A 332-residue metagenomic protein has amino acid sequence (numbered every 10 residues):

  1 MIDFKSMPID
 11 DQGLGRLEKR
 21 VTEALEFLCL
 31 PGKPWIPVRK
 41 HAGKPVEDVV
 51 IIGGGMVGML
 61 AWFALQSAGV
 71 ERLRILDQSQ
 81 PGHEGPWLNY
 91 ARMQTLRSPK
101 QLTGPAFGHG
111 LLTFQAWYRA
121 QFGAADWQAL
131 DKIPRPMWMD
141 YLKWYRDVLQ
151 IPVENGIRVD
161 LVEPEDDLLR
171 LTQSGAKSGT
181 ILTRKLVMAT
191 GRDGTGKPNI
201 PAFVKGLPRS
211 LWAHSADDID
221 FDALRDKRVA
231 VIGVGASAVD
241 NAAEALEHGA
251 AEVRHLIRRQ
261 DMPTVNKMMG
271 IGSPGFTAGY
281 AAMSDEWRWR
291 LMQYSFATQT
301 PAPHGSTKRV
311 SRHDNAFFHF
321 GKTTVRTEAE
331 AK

Functional and structural regions predicted by a protein language model:
I2-S79, E84, W127-A236, D240-H248 (+1 more regions): Flavin (primarily FAD) cofactor-binding/catalytic cores of flavoenzymes
E84-P99, I271-G275: Glycine-rich phosphate-binding loop and adjoining beta1-alpha1-beta2 segment of Rossmann-like nucleotide-binding folds
T103-P105, E330-A331: FAD-binding beta-loop-beta segment adjacent to the flavin cofactor pocket
G104-M139: A conserved beta-strand/loop capping segment in the N-terminal third of enzymes that catalyze redox or closely related
